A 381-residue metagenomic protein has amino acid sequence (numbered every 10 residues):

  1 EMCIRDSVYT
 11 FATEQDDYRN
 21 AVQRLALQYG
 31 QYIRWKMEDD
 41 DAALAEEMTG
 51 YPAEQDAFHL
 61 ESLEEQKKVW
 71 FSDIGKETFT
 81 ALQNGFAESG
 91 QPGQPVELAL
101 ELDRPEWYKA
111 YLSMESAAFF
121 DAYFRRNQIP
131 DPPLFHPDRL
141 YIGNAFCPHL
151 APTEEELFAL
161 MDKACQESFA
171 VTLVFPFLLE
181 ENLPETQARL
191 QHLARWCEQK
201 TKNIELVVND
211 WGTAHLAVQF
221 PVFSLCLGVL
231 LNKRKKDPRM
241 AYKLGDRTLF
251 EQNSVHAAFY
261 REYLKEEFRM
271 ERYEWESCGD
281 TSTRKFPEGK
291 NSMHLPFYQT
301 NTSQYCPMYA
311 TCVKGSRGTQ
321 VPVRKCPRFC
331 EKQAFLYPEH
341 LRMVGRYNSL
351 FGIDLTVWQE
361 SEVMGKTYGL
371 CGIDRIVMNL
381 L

Functional and structural regions predicted by a protein language model:
E1, R5-L160, Q166-L381: Active-site pocket-lining/capping segments in soluble small-molecule metabolic enzymes
